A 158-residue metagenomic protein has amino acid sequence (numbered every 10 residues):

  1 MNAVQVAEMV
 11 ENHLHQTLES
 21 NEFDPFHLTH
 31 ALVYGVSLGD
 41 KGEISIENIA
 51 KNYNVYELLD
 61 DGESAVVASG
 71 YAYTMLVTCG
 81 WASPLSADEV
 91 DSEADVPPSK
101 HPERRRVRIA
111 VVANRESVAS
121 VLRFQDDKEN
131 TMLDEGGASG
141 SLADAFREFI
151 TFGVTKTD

Functional and structural regions predicted by a protein language model:
M1-E63: N-terminal domain-onset segments
L58-D60, S64-D158: Low-complexity intrinsically disordered segments
